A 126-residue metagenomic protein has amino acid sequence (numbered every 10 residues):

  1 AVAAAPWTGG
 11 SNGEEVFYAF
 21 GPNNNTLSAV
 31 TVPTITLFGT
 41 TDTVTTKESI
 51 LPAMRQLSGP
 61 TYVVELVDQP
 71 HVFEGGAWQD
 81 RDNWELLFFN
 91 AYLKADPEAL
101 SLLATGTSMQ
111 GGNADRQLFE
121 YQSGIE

Functional and structural regions predicted by a protein language model:
A1, V63-E65: Conserved beta-strand scaffold positions in the cores of enzyme catalytic domains, especially in NTP/NDP-utilizing
A1-G9: A conserved short beta-strand
S11-F20: Short gly/ser/thr-rich secondary-structure transition/capping motifs
N23, V32, T45-R55: Short alpha-helix in the alpha/beta-hydrolase fold that links the catalytic acid
L27-T31, R55-S58, K94: Extracellular/periplasmic catalytic domains that process cell-envelope and extracellular macromolecules
V30, T36-F38, D42: Short beta-strand/loop motif that positions the catalytic acidic residue of the alpha/beta-hydrolase fold
T40-T45, P70-V72: Acidic catalytic loop of the alpha/beta-hydrolase fold
V67-D68, G75-E126: Alpha/beta-hydrolase-fold serine-hydrolase catalytic core, especially in secreted/extracellular enzymes
